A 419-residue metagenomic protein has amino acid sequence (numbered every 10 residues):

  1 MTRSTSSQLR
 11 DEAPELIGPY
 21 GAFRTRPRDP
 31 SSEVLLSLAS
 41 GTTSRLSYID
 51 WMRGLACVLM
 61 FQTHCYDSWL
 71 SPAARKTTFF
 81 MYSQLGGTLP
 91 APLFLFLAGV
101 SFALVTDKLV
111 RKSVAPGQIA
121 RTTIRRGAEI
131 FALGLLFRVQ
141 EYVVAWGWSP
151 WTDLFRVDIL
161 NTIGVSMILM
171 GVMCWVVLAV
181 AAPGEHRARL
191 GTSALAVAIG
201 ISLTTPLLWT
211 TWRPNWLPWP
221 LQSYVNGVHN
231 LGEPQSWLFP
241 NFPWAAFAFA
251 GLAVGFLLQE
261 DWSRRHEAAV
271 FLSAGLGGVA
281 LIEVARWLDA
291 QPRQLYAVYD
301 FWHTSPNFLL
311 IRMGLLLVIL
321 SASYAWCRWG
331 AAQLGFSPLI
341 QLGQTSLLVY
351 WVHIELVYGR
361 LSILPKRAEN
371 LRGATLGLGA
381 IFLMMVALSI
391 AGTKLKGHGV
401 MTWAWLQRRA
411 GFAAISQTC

Functional and structural regions predicted by a protein language model:
T2-C419: Alpha-helical transmembrane segments and their immediate juxtamembrane cytosolic regions
